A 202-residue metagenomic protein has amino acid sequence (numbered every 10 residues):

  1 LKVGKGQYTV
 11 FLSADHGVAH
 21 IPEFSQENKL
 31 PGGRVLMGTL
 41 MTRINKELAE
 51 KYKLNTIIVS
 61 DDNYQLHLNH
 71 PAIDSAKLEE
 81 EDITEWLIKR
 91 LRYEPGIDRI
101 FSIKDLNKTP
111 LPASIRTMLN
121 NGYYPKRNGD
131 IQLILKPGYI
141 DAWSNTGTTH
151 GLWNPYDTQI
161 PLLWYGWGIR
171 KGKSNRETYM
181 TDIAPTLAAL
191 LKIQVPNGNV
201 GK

Functional and structural regions predicted by a protein language model:
L1-Y139: Secreted, luminal/periplasmic, and some membrane-associated catalytic domains that remodel anionic oxygen-ester
V3, K126, P137, D182 (+1 more regions): …; additionally, a secondary subgroup of soluble metalloenzymes is captured
G17-A19, G129, P137, G151 (+3 more regions): Glycine-centered flexibility sites
A19, E27, Y93, G168 (+1 more regions): Short, well-ordered loop/turn and helix-capping segments at boundaries between secondary-structure elements and domains
G38-K77, T149-L191: Substrate-binding rim/cap in mid-to-C-terminal beta-strand-loop elements of soluble/periplasmic
E81-D82, S144-T149: Extended Gly/Ser/Thr-rich low-complexity repeat segments, especially those forming or decorating extracellular
N121-Y123, H150, V195: Short proline/glycine-enriched turn/loop segments at secondary-structure junctions
I140-S144, K171-G172: Short, solvent-exposed loop/turn elements at domain surfaces
